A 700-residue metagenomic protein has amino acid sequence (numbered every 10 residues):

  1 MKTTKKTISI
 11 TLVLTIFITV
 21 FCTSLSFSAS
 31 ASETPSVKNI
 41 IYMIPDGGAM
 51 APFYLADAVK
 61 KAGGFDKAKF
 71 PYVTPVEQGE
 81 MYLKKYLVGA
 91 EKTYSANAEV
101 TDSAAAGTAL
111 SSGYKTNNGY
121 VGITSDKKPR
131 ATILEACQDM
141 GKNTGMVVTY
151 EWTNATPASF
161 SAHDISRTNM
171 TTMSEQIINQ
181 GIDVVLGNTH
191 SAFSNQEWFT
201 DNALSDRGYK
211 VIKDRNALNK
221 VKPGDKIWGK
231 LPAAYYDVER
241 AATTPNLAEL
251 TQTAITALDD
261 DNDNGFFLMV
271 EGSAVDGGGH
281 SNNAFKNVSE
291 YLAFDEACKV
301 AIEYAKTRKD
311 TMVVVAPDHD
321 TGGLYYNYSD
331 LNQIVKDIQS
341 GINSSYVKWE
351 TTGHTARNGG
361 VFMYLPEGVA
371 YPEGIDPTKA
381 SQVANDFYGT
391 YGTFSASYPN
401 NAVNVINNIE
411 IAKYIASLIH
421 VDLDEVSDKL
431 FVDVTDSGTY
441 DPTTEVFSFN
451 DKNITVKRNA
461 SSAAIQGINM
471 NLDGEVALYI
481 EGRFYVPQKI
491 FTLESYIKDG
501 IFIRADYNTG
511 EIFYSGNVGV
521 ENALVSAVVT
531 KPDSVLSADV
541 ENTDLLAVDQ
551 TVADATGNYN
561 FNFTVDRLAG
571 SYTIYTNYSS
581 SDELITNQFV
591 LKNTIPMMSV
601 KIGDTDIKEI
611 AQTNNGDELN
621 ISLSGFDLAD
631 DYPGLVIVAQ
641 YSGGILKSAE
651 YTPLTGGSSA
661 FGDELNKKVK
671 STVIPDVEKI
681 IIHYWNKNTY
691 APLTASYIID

Functional and structural regions predicted by a protein language model:
K2-L14: Bacterial N-terminal signal peptides that target proteins for export
T11-S24: Bacterial N-terminal signal peptides
F21-E33: Sec-dependent signal peptide cleavage junction
V37-I40, P45-T108, T153-Y496: A post-motif C-terminal structural segment
A98, D102-S125: A glycine- and small-residue-enriched flexible loop/hinge segment at structural boundaries
K115-G181: Extracytoplasmic mature domains of secreted/periplasmic and thylakoid-lumen proteins
S427-D451, F502, V600-N620: Surface beta-strand/loop "capping" patches
I497-K608, S624-D700: Extended, solvent-exposed regions of the mature portions of secreted/cell-surface glycoproteins
